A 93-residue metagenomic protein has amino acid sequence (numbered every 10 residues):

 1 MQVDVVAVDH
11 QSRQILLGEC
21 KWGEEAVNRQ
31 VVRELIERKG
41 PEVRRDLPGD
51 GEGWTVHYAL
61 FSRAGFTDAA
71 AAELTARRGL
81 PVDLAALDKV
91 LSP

Functional and structural regions predicted by a protein language model:
M1-P93: A cross-kingdom feature that marks ATP-driven nucleic-acid transaction machinery
